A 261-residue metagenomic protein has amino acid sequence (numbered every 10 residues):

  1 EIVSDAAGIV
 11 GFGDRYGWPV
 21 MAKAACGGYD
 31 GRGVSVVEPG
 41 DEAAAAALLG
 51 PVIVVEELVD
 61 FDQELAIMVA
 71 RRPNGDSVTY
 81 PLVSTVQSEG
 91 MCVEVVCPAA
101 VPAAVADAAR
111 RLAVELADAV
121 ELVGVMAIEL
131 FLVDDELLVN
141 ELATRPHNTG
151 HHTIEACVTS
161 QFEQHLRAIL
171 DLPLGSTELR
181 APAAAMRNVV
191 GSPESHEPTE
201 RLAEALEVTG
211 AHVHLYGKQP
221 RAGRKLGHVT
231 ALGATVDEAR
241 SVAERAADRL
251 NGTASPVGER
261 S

Functional and structural regions predicted by a protein language model:
E1-A66, A70-L116, A243, A247: Active-site nucleotide/adenylate-binding loops and adjacent lid/helix of ATP-dependent enzymes
V3-A6, V37-G40, A103-R110, V125 (+5 more regions): Electropositive phosphate-/nucleotide-binding environments in soluble metabolic enzymes
Y16, V133-L138, G223-K225: A short, glycine/Asx- and small/polar-enriched loop/turn that sits immediately N-terminal to a beta-strand
V20, R32, Q63-L65, S77-Y80 (+5 more regions): Change "...and in nucleic-acid phosphodiester-cleaving endonucleases..." to "...and in nucleic-acid processing enzymes
K23, R167-S261: Peripheral (often C-terminal) accessory segments that flank ATP-dependent C-N-forming ligase machineries
A70-R72, T85, F131-V133, Y216-K218: Short beta-strand micro-motifs enriched in acidic
V83-V86, L142-P146: Short beta->alpha transition motifs characteristic of CBS
D107-I128, V133-D134, A143-E194: Active-site "cap" helix and flanking loop/linker of ATP-utilizing ligase/carboxylase catalytic domains
